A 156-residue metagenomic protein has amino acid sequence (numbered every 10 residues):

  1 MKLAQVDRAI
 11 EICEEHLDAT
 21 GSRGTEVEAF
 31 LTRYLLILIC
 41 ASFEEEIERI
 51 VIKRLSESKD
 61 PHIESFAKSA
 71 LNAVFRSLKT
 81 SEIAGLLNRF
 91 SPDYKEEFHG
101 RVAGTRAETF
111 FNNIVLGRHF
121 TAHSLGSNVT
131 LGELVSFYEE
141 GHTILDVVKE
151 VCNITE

Functional and structural regions predicted by a protein language model:
M1-T32, E156: Charged alpha-helical initiation segments
A4-D7, E11, I37, A41 (+3 more regions): Generic structural signal for well-ordered, non-transmembrane alpha-helical segments in soluble/cytosolic regions
I10, E14-L17, G21, R118 (+2 more regions): A structural signal for well-ordered alpha-helices, especially hydrophobic packing surfaces of coiled-coils
D18-S22, V51, L55, G126 (+1 more regions): Short, flexible helix-adjacent loops and helix caps
E26-Y34, T105-N112, N128, G132-V135: Short, solvent-exposed segments of well-ordered alpha helices
A29-I52: Short, hydrophobic, well-ordered secondary-structure elements
E57-N128, E150: Flexible secondary-structure boundary motifs
N128-E156: C-terminal structured interaction module
